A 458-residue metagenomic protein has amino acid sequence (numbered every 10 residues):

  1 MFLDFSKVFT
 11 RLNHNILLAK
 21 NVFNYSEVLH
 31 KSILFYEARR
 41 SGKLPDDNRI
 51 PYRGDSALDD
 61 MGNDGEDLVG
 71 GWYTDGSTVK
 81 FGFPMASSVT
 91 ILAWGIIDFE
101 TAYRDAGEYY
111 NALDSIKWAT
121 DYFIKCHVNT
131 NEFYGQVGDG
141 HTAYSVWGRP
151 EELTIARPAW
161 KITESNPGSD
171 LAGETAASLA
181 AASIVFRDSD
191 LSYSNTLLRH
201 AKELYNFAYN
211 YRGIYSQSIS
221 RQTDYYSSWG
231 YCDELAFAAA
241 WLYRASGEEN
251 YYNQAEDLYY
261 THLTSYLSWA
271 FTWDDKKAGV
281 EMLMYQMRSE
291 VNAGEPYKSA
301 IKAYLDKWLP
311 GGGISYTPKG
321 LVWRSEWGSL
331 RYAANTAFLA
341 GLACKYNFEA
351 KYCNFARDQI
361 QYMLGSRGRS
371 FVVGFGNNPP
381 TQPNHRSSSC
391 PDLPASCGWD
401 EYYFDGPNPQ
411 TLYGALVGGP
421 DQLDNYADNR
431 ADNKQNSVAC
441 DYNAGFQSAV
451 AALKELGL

Functional and structural regions predicted by a protein language model:
M1-L17: Nucleotidyl polymerases of mobile genetic elements and RNA viruses
L18-L34, A38-D98, D121, Q136-V185 (+4 more regions): Aromatic (Trp/Tyr) and acidic
V22-F23, D75, T101-L113, L191-N195 (+2 more regions): Short, surface-exposed loop/turn segments at secondary-structure junctions
I97-D114, W118, I155-T163, A181-L198: Short coil/linker segments at helix-helix boundaries
S115-N131: Carboxylate/His-rich catalytic cores and anion/metal-binding grooves
K202-N206, R212-G213: Hydrophobic, small-residue-rich alpha-helical packing segments that form membrane-like cores
Y260-S268: Solenoid-like repeat scaffolds
